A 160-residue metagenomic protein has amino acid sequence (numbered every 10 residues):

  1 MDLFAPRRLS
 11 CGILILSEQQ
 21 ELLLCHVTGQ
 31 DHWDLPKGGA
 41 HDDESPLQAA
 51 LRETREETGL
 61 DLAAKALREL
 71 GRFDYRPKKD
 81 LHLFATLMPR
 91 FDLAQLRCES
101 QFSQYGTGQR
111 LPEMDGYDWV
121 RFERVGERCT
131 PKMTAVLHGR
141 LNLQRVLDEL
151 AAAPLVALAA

Functional and structural regions predicted by a protein language model:
M1, L158-A160: Short intrinsically disordered terminal tails
M1-L3, L70, S103-G108: Short, P/G- and charge-enriched loop/turn segments at secondary-structure junctions
M1-L35, F84: N-terminal strand-loop-strand
A5-R7, R76-K78, Q109-M114: A generic structural micro-feature
L16-L22, G29-Q30, H41, P77-K78 (+1 more regions): Short, charged/polar surface micro-motifs in flexible loops or helix N-caps
C25, L70-R72: Residue-level detector of high-confidence beta-strand sites
L35-L70: The catalytic Nudix box helix
F73-G106, D118-E123, V136-L147: Active-site-adjacent beta-strand/loop module that shapes the phosphate/pyrophosphate-binding cleft
